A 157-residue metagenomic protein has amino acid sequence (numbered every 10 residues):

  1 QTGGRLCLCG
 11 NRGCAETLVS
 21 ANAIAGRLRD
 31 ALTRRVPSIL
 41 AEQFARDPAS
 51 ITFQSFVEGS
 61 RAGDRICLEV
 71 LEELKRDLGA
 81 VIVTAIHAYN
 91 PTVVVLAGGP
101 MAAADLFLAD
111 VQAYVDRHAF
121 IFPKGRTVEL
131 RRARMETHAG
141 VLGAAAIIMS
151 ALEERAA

Functional and structural regions predicted by a protein language model:
G3-L6, N11-A157: ATP-binding/phosphotransfer module of carbohydrate and carboxylate kinases, centering on a glycine-rich
